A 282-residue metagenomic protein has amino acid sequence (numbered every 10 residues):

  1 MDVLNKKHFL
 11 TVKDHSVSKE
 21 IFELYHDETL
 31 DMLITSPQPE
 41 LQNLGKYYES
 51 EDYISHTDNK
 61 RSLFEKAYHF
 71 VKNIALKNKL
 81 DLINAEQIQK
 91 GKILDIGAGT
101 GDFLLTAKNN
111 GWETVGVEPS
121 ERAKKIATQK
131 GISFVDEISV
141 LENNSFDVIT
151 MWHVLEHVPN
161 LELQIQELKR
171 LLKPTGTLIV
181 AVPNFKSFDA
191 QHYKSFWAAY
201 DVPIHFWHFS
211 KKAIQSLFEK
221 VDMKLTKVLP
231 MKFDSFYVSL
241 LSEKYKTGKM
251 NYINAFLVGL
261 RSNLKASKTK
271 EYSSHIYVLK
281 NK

Functional and structural regions predicted by a protein language model:
M1-S62: N-terminal juxtadomain amphipathic helix that follows a signal peptide/anchor or precedes a small N-terminal auxiliary
D2-K6, K211-L229: A SAM-dependent methyltransferase catalytic signature shared across enzymes that methylate proteins
F9-K19, K227-K282: A C-terminal cap/extension of S-adenosyl-L-methionine-dependent methyltransferases that defines the acceptor-substrate
S18-I21, N73, H208-K211, T269-K270: Short, solvent-exposed loop/helix junctions and linker helices that flank or host conserved functional motifs
E49-S50, Q129, P230: Phosphate-coordinating loops and pocket residues in cytosolic domains that bind phosphorylated ligands
R61-F64, Y193-V202, L241-G248: Short glycine/proline- and charge-enriched loop/turn segments that cap or connect secondary-structure elements
L63-K79: Conserved SAM-binding loop and adjacent beta-strand
A75-K194, F206-K220, F233, S273-N281: Conserved SAM-binding loop
